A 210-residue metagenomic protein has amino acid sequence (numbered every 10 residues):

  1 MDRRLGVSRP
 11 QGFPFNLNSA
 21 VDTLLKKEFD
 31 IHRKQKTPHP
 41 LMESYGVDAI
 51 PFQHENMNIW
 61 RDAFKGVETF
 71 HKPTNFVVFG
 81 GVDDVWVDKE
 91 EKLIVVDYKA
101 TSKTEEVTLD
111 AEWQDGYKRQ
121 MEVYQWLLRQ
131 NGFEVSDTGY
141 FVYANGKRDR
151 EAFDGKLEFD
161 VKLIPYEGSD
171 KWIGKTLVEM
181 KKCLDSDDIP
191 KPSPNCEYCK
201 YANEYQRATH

Functional and structural regions predicted by a protein language model:
M1-K92: Metal-dependent nuclease catalytic cores that hydrolyze phosphodiester bonds in DNA/RNA, characterized by
L24-L25, D30, I164-G168, T176 (+1 more regions): DEDD superfamily 3′-5′ metal-dependent exonuclease/proofreading module
F29, Y124, C199: A residue-level signal for conserved active-site and pocket-lining positions in enzyme catalytic cores
W60-K175: Mg2+/Mn2+-dependent nuclease catalytic core
G132-T138, D188-P192, H210: Short conserved catalytic/interaction loops centered on acidic-Pro-aromatic/His motifs
K162-A202: Polybasic (Lys/Arg-rich)
A202-H210: Iron-sulfur (Fe-S) cluster-binding segments and ferredoxin-like electron-carrier domains, especially [2Fe-2S]
